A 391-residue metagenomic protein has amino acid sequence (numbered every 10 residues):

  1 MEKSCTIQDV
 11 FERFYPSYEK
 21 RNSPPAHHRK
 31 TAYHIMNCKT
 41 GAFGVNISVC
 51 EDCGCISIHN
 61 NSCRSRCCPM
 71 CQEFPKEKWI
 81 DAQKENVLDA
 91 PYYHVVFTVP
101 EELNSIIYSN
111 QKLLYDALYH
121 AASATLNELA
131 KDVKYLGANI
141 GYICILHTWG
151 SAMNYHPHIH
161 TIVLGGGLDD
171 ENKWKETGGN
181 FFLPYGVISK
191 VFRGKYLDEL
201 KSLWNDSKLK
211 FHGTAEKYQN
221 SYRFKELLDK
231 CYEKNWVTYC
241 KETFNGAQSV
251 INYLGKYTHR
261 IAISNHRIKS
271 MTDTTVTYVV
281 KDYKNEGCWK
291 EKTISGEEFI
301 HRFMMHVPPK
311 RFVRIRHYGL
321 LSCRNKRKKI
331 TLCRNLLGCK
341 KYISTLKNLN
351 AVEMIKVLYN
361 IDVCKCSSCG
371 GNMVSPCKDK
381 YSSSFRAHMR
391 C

Functional and structural regions predicted by a protein language model:
M1-C391: Beta->alpha loop/short-helix hinge microenvironment recognizer with preference for catalytic Tyr/His contexts
